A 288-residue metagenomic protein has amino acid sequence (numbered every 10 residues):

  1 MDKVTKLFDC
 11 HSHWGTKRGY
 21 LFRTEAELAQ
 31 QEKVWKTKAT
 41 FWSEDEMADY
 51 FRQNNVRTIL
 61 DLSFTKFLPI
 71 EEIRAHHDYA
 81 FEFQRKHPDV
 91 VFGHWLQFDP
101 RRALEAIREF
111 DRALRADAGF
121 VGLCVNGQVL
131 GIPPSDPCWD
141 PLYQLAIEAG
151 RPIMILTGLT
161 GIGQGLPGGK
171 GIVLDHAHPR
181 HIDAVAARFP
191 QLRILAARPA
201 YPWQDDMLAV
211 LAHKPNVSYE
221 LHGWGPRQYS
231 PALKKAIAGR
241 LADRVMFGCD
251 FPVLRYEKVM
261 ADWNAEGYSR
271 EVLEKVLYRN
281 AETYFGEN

Functional and structural regions predicted by a protein language model:
M1-T58, L241-M246, L254-N288: Mid-to-C-terminal alpha-helical segments outside catalytic/metal-binding sites
H11, F51, A80, A113 (+6 more regions): Conserved, mostly hydrophobic/aromatic
S12-W14, L62-F64, L96-P100, C124-G127 (+4 more regions): A cross-domain feature marking catalytic cores of carbohydrate-active enzymes and several ubiquitous metabolic/repair
G15-R18, K66-P69, P100-A103, L159-G163 (+3 more regions): Active-site environment of divalent metal-dependent phosphoester hydrolases
W42-A48, H76-F81, R108-F110, P179-I182 (+2 more regions): Alpha-helical scaffolding within the catalytic cores of extracellular/periplasmic polymer-degrading hydrolases
Y50-I59, K86-V91, A184-R193: A structural motif corresponding to the C-terminal end of an alpha-helix and its immediate exit/capping segment
R57-T58, F67-G163: Active-site gating/metal-coordination segments in enzymes
F120-G122, G131-M246: Catalytic pocket-lining loop regions of alpha/beta-barrel enzymes, especially the amidohydrolase/enolase/GH5 lineages
